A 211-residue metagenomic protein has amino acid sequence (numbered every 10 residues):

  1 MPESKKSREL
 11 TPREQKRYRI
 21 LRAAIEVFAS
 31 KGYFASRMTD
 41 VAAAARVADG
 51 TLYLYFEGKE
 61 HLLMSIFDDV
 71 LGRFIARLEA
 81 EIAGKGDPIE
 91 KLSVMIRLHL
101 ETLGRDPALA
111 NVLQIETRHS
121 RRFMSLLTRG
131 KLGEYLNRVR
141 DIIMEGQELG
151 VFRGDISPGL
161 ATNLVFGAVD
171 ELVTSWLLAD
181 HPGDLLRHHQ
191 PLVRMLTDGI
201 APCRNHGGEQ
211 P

Functional and structural regions predicted by a protein language model:
M1-K31, S36-A44, H61: Basic, helix-initiating cap at the start of DNA-binding domains
M1-S4, V94, L98-R105, N137 (+4 more regions): C-terminal peripheral helix-coil segments that are non-catalytic and often amphipathic
A45-F56: Short hydrophobic/aromatic patch on the recognition helix
L63-V70: Alpha-helical DNA-contacting segments of helix-turn-helix folds
S65, E79-A108, P158, T162-V165 (+1 more regions): Hydrophobic alpha-helical connector segments
G72-A76, F123-L149, G159-N163, G167 (+1 more regions): Amphipathic alpha-helical packing segments from all-alpha helical-bundle domains
L103-F123, S175-L178: Amphipathic alpha-helical segments used for helix-helix packing
N111-L113, L126, G154-I156, L185 (+1 more regions): Short, hydrophobic secondary-structure boundary micro-motifs
